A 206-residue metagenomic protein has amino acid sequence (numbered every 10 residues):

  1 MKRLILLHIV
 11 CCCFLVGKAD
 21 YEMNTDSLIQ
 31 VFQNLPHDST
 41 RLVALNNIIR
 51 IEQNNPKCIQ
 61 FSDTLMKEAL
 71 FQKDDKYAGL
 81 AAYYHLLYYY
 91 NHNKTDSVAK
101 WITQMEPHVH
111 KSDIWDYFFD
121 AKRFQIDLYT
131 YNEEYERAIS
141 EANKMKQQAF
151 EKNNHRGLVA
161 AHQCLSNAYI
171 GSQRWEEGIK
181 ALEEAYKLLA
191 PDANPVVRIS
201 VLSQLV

Functional and structural regions predicted by a protein language model:
L4-C13: Sec-dependent N-terminal signal peptides
F14, K18-V206: A "functional boundary" signal
